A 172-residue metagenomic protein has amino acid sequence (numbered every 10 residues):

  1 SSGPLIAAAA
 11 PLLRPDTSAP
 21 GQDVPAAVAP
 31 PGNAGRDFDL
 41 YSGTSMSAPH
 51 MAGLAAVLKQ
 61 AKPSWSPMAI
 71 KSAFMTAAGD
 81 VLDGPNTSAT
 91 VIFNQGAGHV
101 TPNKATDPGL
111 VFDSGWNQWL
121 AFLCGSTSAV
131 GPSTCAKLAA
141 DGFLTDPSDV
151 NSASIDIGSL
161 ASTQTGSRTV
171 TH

Functional and structural regions predicted by a protein language model:
S1, N33, V91-H172: Secreted peptidase-domain scaffold signal
S2-P49, M68: Catalytic-core environment of secreted peptidases
T17, L54, F74, W119: Divalent metal-coordination and catalytic microenvironments
P20, A27-P31, V57-A61, A77-V81 (+3 more regions): Change "in soluble alpha/beta enzymes" to "in soluble alpha/beta proteins
A27-P30, R36, G84-S88, K104-A105: Short acidic, glycine/serine/threonine-rich loops at helix termini
S47-P63: Short, small-residue alpha-helix embedded
A48, S64, M68, D113 (+1 more regions): Electropositive phosphate-/nucleotide-binding environments in soluble metabolic enzymes
A61-F93: An often Trp-containing, charged/polar helix-loop segment at the C-terminal end of enzyme catalytic cores
